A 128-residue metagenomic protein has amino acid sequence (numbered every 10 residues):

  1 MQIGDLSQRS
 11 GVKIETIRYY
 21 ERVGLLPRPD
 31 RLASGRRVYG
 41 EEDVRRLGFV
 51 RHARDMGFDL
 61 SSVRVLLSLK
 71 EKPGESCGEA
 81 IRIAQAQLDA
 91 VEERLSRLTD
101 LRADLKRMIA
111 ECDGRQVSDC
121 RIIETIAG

Functional and structural regions predicted by a protein language model:
Q2-Q8, P27-D30, V38-G128: Arg/Lys-rich, alpha-helical DNA-contact motif
I3-L6, K13-T16, A33: Short glycine/proline-centered loop/turn elements that form peptide/ligand docking sites
I17-Y20, V50: Conserved hydrophobic/aromatic packing and binding residues within compact polymer-binding modules
Y20, A33, L66: Residue-level "edge-of-site" marker
G24: Glycine-centered, phosphate/nucleic-acid-interacting loop/turn motifs that mediate DNA/RNA or nucleotide
